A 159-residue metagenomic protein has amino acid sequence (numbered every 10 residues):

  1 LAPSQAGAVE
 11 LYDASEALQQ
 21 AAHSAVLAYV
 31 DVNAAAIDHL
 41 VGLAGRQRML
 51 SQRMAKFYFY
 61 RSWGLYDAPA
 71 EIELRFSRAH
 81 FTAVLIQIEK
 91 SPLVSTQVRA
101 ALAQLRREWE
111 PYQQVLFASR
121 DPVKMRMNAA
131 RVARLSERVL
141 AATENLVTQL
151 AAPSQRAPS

Functional and structural regions predicted by a protein language model:
L1-S159: Mature extracytoplasmic or organellar-lumen-exposed domains after removal of signal/transit peptides
